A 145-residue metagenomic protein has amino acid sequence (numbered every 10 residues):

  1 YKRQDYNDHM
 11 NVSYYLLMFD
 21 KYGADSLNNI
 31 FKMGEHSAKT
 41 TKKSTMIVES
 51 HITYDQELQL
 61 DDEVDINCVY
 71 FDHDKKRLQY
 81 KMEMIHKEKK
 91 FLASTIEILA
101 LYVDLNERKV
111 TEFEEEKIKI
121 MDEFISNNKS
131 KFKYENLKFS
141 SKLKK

Functional and structural regions predicted by a protein language model:
K2-I47, D104-K145: Hot-dog-fold acyl-thioester-processing enzymes
E35-H36, K42-S44, D62-V64, K81-E83: Short, positively charged
K42-L60: Small beta-barrel nucleic-acid-binding modules, principally OB-folds
I47, C68-Y70: A structural signal for short, hydrophobic beta-strand segments that form beta-sheets in beta-rich/all-beta domains
Y54, L58-E63, Y70-K145: HotDog/MaoC-like acyl-thioester-processing domains
